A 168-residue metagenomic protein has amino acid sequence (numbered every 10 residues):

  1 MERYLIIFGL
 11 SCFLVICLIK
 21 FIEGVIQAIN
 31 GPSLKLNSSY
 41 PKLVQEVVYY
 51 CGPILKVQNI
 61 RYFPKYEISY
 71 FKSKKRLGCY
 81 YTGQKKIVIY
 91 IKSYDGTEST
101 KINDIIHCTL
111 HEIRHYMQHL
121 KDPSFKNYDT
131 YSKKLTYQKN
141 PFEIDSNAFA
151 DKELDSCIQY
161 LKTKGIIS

Functional and structural regions predicted by a protein language model:
M1-S11: Feature marks short, highly hydrophobic, charge-poor N-terminal signal-anchor/signal peptide-like helices that anchor
V15-K35: Transmembrane-cytosolic junction motif
A28-G31, T136-K139, A148-S168: Long, well-structured alpha-helical subdomains associated with metal-dependent extracellular/ecto-lumenal hydrolases
I29-Y40, I60-Y70: Predominantly extracellular/secreted Zn2+-dependent metalloproteases
S38-N59: Zn2+-dependent metallopeptidase catalytic core
E67-N103: Active-site scaffold of zinc-dependent metalloenzymes
N103, H107, H119-A148: Post-HEXXH active-site segment of zinc metalloproteases
L110-Q118: Short active-site segment of divalent metal-dependent hydrolases/proteases that encodes the spacing between
